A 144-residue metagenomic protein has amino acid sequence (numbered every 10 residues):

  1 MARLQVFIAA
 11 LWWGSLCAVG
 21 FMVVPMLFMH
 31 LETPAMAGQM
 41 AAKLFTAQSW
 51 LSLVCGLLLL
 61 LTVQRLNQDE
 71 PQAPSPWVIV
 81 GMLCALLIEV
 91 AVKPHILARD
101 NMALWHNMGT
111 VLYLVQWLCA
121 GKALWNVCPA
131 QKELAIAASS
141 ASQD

Functional and structural regions predicted by a protein language model:
M1-D144: Polytopic transmembrane helical bundles with strong interfacial aromatic enrichment
